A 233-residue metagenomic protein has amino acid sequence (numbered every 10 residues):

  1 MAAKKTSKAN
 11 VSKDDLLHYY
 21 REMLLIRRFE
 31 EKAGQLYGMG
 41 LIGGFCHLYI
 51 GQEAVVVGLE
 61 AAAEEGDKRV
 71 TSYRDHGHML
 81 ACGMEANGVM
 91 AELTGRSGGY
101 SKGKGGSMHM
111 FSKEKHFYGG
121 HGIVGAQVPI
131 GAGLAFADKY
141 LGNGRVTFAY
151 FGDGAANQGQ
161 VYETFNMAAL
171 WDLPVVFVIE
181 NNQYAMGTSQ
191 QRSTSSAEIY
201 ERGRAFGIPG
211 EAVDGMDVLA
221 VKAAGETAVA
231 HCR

Functional and structural regions predicted by a protein language model:
M1-G43, E65: Cofactor-/ligand-binding subdomain signature composed of acidic, glycine-rich, tryptophan-containing flexible loops
S7, D14, F117-Y118, A212: Short coil/turn segments at secondary-structure junctions
H18, R28, E163, A220-A223: Generic recognition of stable, solvent-exposed alpha-helical segments in well-folded globular domains
E31-G34, M39-W171, S189-S195, Y200 (+1 more regions): Cofactor-binding active-site loop characterized by glycine-rich and histidine/acidic residues
Y150, F177-V178: Residue-level marker for buried hydrophobic side chains located in beta-strands that build the well-ordered beta-sheet
I179-R233: Thiamine diphosphate
